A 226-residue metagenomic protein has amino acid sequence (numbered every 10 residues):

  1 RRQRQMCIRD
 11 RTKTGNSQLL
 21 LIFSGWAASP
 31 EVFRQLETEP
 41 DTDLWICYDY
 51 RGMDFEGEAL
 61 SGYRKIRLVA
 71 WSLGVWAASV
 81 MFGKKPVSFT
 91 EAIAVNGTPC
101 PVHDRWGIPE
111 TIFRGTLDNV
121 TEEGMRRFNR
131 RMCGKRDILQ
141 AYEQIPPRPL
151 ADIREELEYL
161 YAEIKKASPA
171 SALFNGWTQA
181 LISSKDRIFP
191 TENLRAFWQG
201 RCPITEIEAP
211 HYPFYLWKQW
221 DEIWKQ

Functional and structural regions predicted by a protein language model:
R1-I8: Short, small-residue-biased leader/transition segments that mark boundaries at the very start of proteins
R9-D54: Conserved HGGG/HGGXW glycine-rich cap/lid loop of the alpha/beta-hydrolase fold
V69-A78: Gly/Ala-rich beta-loop-alpha elbow adjacent to hydrolase catalytic centers
G83-N119, E155-I164, W217: Flexible "cap/lid" loop of the alpha/beta hydrolase fold
P101-Q144: Helix-rich cap/lid subdomain of alpha/beta-hydrolase
F174, A180-I182, D186: Short beta-strand/loop motif that positions the catalytic acidic residue of the alpha/beta-hydrolase fold
R187-N193: Conserved alpha/beta-hydrolase "acid-adjacent" motif
I207-I223: Catalytic histidine-centered segment of alpha/beta-hydrolase-like enzymes
